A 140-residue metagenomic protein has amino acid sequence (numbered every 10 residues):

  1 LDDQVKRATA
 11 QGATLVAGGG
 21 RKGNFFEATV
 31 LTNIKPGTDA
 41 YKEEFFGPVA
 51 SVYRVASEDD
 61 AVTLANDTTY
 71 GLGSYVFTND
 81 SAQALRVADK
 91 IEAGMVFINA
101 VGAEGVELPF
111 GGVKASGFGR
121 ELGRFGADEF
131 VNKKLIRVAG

Functional and structural regions predicted by a protein language model:
D3-T9: Helical element adjacent to the flavin cofactor pocket in flavoenzyme catalytic cores
A10-R21: Short secondary-structure junctions
K22-G140: Conserved C-terminal structural/oligomerization subdomain of aldehyde/semialdehyde dehydrogenase
